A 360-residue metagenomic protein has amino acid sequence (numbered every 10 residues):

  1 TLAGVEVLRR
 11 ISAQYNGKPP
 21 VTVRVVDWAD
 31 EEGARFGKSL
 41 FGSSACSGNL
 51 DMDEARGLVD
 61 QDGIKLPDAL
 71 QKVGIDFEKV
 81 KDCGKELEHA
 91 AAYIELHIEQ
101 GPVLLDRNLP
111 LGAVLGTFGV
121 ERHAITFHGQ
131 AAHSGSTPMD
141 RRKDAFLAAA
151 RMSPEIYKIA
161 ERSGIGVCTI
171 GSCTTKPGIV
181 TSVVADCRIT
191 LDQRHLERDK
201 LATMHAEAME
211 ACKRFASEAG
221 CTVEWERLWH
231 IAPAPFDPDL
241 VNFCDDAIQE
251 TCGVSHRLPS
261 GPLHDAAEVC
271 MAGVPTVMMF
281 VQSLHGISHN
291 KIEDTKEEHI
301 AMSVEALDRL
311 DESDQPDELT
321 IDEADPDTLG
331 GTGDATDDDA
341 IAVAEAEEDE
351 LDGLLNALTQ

Functional and structural regions predicted by a protein language model:
N16-T22, V80-G84, S136, Y157-I170 (+2 more regions): Flexible, glycine/charged-enriched surface loops at secondary-structure junctions
D30-E31, R35-D199: Midchain, well-structured core segments that form catalytic/ion-binding scaffolds
D53-E54, R194-R198, L228-H230, G286-H299: Short beta-alpha connecting loops at secondary-structure transitions that line or flank enzyme active sites
L115, H133, T137-S163, H205-E210 (+1 more regions): His/Asp/Glu-rich mid-to-C-terminal helical/loop segments that flank catalytic regions of hydrolases
T169-I179, T190-L196, T222-V241, G261 (+1 more regions): A short beta-alpha structural unit
A185, S255-E305: Zn-dependent metallopeptidase/amidohydrolase metal-coordination segment
K200-M204: Solvent-exposed, non-transmembrane alpha-helical starts
Q315-Q360: Intrinsically disordered, low-complexity acidic segments enriched in Asp/Glu and Pro
